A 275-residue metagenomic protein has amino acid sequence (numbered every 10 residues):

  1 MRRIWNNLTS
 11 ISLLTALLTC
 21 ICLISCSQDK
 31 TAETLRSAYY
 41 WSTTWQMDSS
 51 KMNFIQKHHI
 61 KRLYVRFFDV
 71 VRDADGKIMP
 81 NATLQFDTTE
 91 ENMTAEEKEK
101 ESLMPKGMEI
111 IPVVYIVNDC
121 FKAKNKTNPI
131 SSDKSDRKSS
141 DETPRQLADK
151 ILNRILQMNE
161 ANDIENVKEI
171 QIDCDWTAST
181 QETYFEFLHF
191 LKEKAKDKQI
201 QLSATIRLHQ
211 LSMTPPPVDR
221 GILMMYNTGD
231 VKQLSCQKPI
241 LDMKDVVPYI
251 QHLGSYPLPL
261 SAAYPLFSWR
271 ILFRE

Functional and structural regions predicted by a protein language model:
R2-L13: Bacterial N-terminal signal peptides that target proteins for export
N6, I21-L23, S27: Secreted/luminal cysteine- and crosslink-motif detector
I11-C22: Bacterial N-terminal signal peptides
C26-I55, I60, R66: Boundary/entry segment of secreted carbohydrate-active catalytic domains
T31-E33, S37-W41, D69-L223: Chitinase-like catalytic core of GlcNAc-active glycosidases
I55-H58, S102-K106, P215, L253-S255: Short, conserved loop/helix-junction motifs that constitute active-site signature segments in enzyme catalytic cores
K61, M108, L258: Short glycine-/polar-rich loops that comprise or flank the Walker A/P-loop and associated switch/sensor motifs
E186-R274: Substrate-binding surface in catalytic domains of secreted glycosidases
